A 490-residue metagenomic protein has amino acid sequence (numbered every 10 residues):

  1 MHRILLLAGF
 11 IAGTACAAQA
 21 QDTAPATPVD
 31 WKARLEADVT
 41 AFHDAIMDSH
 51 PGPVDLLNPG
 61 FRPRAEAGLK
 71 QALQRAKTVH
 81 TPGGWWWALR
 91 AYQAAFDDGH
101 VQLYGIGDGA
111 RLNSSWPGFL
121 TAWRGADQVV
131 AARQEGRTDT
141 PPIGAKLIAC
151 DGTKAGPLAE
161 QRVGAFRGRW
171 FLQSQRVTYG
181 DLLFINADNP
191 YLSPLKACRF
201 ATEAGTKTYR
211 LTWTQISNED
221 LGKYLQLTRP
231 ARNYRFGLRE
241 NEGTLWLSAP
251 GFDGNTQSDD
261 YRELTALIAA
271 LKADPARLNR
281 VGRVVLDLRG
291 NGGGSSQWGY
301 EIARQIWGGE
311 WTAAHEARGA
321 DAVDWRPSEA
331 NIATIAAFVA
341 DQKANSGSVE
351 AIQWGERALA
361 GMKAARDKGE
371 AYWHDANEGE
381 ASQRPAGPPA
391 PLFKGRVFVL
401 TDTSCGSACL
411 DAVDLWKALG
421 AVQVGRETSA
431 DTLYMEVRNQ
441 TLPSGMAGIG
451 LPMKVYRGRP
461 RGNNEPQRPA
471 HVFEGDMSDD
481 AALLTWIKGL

Functional and structural regions predicted by a protein language model:
M1-I4: Positively charged n-region of N-terminal signal peptides that target proteins for export
L6-T14: Bacterial N-terminal signal peptides
C16-Q19: Sec/Tat signal peptide C-region and signal peptidase I cleavage site
Q21-D341, R396-F398, D411, E427-G450 (+3 more regions): Flexible, low-complexity junctional segments that flank or bridge functional domains
A317-H374: Low-complexity, serine/threonine/proline-enriched polar segments
S348, R396-A418, V422-D431: Extended C-terminal subregions enriched in glycine
P385-L400: Short, conserved helix/loop micro-motifs enriched in His/Cys and acidic residues
G458-L490: Low-complexity, Gly/Ser/Thr/Pro-rich intrinsically disordered linker/tail segments
